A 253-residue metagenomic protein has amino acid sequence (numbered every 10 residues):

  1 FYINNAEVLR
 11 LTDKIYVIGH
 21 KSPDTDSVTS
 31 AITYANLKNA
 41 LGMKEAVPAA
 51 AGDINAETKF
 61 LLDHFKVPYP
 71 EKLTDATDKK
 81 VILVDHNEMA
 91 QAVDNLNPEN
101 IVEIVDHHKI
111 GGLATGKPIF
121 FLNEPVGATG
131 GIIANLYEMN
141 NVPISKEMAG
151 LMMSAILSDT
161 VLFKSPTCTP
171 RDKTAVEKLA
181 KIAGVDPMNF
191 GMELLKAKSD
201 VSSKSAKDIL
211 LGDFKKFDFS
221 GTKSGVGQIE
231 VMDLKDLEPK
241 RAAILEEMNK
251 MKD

Functional and structural regions predicted by a protein language model:
F1-D253: Replace "Mg2+/Mn2+-dependent" with "divalent metal-dependent
